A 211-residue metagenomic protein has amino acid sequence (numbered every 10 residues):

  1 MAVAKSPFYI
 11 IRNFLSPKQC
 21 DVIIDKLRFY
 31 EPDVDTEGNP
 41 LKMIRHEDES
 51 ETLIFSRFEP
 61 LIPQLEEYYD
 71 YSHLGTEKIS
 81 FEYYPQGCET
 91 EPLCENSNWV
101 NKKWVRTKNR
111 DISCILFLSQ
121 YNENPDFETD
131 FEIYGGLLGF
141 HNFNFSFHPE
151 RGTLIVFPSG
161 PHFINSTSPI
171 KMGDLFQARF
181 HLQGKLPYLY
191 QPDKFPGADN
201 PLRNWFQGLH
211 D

Functional and structural regions predicted by a protein language model:
M1-L154, H162-D211: Fe(II)/2-oxoglutarate oxygenase catalytic core
